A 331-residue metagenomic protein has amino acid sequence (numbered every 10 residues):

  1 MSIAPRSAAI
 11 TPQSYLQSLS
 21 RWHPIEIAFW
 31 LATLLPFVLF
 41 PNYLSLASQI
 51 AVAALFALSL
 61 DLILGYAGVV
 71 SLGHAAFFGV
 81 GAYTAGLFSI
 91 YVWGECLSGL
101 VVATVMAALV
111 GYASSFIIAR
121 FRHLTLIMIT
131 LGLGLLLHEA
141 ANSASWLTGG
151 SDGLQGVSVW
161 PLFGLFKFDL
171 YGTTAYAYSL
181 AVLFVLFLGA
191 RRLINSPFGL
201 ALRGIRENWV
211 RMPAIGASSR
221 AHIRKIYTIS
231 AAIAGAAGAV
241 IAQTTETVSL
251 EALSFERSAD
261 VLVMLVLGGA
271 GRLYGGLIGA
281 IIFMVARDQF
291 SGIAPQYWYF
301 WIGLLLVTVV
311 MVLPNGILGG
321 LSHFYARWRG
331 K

Functional and structural regions predicted by a protein language model:
S2-K331: Transmembrane alpha-helices and adjacent helix-loop boundaries
